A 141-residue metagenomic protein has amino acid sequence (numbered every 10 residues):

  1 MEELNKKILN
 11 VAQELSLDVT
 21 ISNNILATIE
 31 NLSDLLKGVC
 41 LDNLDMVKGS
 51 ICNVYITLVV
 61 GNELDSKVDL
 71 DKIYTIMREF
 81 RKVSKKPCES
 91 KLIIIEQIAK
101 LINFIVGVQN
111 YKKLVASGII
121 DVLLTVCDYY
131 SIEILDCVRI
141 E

Functional and structural regions predicted by a protein language model:
M1-E141: Flexible "arm" and connector segments at domain edges
